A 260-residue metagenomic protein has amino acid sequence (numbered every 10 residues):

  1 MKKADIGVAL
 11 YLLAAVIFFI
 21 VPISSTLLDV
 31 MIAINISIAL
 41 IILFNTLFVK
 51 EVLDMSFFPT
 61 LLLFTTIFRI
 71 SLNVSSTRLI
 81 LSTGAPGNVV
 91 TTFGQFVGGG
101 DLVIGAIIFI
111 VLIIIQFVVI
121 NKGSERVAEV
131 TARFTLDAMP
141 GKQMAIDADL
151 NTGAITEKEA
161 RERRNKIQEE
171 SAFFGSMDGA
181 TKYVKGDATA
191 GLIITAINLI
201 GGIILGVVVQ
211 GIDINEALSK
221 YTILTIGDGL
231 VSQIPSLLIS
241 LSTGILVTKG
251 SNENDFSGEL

Functional and structural regions predicted by a protein language model:
M1-T26: Generic start-of-chain signal for non-secretory N-termini
D5-G7, L27-A39, Q233-P235: Structural signature of hydrophobic alpha-helical transmembrane segments
A14-A15, I34-L47: Central hydrophobic cores of alpha-helical transmembrane segments in multi-pass inner-membrane proteins across all
A15, F19, L72, V111-K122: Hydrophobic alpha-helical membrane-associated segments
L28, L43-F64, V74-F96, V118-T181 (+2 more regions): Juxtamembrane helix-loop transition segments at the membrane interface in multi-pass membrane proteins
M31, R69, V127, A180 (+1 more regions): Residue-level signature of catalytic and energy-coupling elements of molecular machines, predominantly ATP/GTP-dependent
I70, I114, V118, T225-L237: Hydrophobic transmembrane alpha-helical segments of multi-pass transport and channel proteins
E170-I200: Transmembrane alpha-helical segments and their cytosolic interface motifs in multi-pass membrane proteins
